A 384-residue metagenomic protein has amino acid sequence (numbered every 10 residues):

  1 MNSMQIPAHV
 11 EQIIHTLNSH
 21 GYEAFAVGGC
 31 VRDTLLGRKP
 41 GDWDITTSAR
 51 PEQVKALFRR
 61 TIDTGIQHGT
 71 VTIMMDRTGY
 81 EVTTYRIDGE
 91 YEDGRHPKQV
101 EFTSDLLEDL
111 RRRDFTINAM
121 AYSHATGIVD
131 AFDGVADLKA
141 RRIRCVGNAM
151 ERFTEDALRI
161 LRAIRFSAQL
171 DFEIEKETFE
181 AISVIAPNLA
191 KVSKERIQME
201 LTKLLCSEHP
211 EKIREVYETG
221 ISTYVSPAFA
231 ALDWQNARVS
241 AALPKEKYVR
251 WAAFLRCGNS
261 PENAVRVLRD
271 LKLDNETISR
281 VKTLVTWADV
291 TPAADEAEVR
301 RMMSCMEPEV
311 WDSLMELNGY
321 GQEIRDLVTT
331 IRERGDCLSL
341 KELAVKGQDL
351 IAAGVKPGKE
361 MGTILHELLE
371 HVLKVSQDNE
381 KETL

Functional and structural regions predicted by a protein language model:
M1-L384: Catalytic cores of the polymerase beta-like nucleotidyltransferase superfamily and closely associated nucleotide
